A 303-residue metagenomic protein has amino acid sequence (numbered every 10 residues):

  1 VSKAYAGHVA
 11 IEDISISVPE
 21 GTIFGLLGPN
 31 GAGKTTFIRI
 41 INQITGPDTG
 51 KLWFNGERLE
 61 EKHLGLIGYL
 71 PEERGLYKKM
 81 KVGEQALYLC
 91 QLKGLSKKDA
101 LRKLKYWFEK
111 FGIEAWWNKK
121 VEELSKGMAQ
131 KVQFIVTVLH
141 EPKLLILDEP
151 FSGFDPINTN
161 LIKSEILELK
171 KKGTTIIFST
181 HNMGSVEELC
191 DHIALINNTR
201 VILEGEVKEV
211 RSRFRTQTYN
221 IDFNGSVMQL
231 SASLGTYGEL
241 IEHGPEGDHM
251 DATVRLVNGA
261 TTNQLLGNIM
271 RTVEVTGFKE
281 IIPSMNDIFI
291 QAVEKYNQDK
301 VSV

Functional and structural regions predicted by a protein language model:
K3, E242-P245, E280: Hydrophobic/anchoring residues in structured secondary elements
K3-N197, I202-L203: ABC transporter nucleotide-binding domains
E12, D48, G238-I241, T276: A short, local hydrophobic-aromatic micro-motif
E20, A115, G225, L256-N258 (+1 more regions): Non-catalytic surface loops within mature trypsin-like serine protease
Q85, G94, Q133, S212-R215 (+3 more regions): A generic structural signal for secondary-structure junctions that act as hinges or helix/strand caps at the edges
S164-R255: ABC transporter nucleotide-binding domain
V257-V303: C-terminal coupling/interaction segments
